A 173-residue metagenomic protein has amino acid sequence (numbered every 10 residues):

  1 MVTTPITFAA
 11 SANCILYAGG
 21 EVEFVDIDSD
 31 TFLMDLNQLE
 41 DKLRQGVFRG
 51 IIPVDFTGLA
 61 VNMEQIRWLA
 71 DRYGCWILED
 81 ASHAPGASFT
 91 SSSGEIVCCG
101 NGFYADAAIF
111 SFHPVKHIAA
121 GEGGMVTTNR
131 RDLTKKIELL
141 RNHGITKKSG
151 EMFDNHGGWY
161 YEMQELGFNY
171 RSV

Functional and structural regions predicted by a protein language model:
V2-R72, W76-S88: PLP-dependent aminotransferase-like
C14, C75, C98-C99, R131: Generic recognition of cysteine residues
Y17, N101, L139: Phosphate-coordinating loops and pocket residues in cytosolic domains that bind phosphorylated ligands
L69, G102-Y104: Short, conserved loop/helix-junction motifs that constitute active-site signature segments in enzyme catalytic cores
H83-S92, I96, Y104-V173: Active-site region of PLP-dependent enzymes
